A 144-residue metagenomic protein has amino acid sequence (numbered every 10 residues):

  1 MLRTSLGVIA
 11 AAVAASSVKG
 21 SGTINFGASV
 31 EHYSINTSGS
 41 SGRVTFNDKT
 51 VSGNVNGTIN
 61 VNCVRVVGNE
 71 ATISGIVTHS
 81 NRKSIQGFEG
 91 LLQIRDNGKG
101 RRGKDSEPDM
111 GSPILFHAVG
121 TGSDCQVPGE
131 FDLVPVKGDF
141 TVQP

Functional and structural regions predicted by a protein language model:
M1-A15: Sec-dependent, cleavable N-terminal signal peptides
V13-T23: Boundary/junction segments of secreted and surface-exposed precursor proteins
V18-G20, V55, V136: Repetitive beta-strand solenoid architecture
G20, G75, A118-G120: Residue-level detector of buried hydrophobic side-chain packing in well-ordered secondary-structure elements
G22, S41-N47, K99-H117: Short polybasic amphipathic segments
F26-N97: Predominantly extracellular/secreted and cell-surface proteins with exposed, flexible low-complexity segments
S106-P144: C-terminal partner/receptor-binding element of secreted or periplasmic proteins
